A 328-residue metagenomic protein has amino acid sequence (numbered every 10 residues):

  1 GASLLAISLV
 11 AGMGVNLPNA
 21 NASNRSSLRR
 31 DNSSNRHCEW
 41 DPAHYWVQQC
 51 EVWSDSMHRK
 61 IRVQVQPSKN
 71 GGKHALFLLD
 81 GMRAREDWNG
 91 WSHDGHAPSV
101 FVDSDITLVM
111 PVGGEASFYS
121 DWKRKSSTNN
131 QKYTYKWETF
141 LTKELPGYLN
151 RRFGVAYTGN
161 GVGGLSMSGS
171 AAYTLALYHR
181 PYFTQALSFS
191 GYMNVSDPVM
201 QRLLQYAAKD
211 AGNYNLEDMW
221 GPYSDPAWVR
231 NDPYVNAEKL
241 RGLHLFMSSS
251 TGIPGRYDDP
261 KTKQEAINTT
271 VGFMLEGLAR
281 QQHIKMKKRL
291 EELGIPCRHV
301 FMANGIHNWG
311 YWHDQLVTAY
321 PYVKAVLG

Functional and structural regions predicted by a protein language model:
G1-I7, A11-G328: Non-catalytic cap/lid and distal C-terminal segments of serine-dependent acyl enzymes
